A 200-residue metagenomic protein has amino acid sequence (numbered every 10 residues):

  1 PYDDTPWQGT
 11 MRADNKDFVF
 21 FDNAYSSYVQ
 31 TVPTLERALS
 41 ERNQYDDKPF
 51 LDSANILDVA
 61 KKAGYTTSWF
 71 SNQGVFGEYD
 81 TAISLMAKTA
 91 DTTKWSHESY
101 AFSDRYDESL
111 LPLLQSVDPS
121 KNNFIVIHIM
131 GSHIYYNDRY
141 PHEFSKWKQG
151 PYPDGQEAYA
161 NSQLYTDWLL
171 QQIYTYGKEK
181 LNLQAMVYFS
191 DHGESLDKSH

Functional and structural regions predicted by a protein language model:
P1, Y165-H200: Metal-dependent active-site segment of extracytoplasmic phospho-/sulfohydrolases and closely related
P1-K146: Active-site-proximal alpha/beta segments of enzymes that process anionic O-linked groups
A24, Q149, D154, Q172 (+1 more regions): Residue-level detector of functional hotspots within protein domains
Q44-D47, D154-Q163, Y174-T175: Active-site rim elements
E108, A160-D167: Non-membrane alpha-helical structural segments and their capping/turn regions in soluble enzymes
Y140-A160: A solvent-exposed, charged loop/short amphipathic helix patch at secondary-structure junctions
